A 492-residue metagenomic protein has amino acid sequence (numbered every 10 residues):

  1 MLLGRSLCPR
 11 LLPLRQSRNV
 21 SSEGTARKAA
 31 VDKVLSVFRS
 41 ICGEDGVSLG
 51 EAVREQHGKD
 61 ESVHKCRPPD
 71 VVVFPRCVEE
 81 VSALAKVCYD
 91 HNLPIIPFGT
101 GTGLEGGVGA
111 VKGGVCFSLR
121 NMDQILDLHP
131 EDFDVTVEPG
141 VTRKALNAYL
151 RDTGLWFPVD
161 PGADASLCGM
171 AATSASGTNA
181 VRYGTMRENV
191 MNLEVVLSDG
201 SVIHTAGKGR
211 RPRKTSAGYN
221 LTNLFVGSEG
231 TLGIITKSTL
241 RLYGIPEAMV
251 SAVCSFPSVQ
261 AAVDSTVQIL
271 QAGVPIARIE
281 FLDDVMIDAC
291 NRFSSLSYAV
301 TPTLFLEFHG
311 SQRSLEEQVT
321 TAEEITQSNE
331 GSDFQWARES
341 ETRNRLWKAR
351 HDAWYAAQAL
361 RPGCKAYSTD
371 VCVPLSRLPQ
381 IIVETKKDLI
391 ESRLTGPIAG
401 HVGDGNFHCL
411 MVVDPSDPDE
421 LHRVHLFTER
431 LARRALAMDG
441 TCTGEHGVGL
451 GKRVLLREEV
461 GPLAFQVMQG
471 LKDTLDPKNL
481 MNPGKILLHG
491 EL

Functional and structural regions predicted by a protein language model:
L2, R10, S22-K33, A52-H57 (+18 more regions): Feature of Fe-S/electron-transfer and energy-metabolism proteins that preferentially highlights extended coupling
L2-K86, G103-F133, M286-S294, S340-S368 (+3 more regions): N-terminal flexible segment immediately upstream of the FAD-binding catalytic core in FAD-dependent oxidoreductases
G43-E44, L436-V448, D473, P477-M481: Alpha-helix capping/hinge segments and adjacent helical runs
S48-H57, Y243-G244, V253-S258, V263-R430 (+2 more regions): C-terminal substrate-recognition/cap domain of FAD-linked oxidoreductases
C88, G230, C409, D476: Conserved, mostly hydrophobic/aromatic
Q124-E280: FAD-binding subdomain of flavoenzyme oxidoreductases
S201, R453-L492: Activity-critical C-terminal alpha-helical subdomain
